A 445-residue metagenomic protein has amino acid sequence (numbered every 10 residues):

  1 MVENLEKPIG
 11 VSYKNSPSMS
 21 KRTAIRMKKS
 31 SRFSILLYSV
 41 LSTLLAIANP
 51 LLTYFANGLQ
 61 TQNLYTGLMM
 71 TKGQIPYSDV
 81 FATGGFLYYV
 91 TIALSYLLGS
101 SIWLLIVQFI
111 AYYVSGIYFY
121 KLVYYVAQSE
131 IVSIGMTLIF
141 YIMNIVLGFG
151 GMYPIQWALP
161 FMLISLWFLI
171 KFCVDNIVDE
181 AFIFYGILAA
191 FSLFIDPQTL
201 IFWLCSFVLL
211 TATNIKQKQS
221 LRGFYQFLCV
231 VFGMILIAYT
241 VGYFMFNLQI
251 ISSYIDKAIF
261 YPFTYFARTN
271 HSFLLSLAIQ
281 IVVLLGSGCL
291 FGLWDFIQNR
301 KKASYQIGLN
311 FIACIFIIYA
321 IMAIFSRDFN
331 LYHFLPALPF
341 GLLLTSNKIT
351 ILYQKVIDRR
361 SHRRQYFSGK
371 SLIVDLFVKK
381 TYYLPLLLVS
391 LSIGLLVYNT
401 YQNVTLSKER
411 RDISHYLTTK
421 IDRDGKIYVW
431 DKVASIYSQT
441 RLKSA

Functional and structural regions predicted by a protein language model:
L51-T66, Y77-L94, L98-I102, T405-R410: Extracytoplasmic catalytic/substrate-binding loops of multi-pass membrane glycan-assembly enzymes
I106-A127, I164: Transmembrane-helix motifs of polytopic, lipid-linked glycan transferases
F119-I142: Transmembrane-helix signature of polytopic, membrane-embedded enzymes that assemble or transfer cell-envelope glycans
A127, S165-F182, R300-K302, I349: Membrane-interface transmembrane helices that cradle and orient dolichyl/undecaprenyl
G148-A158: Short acidic/glycine- and proline-prone juxtamembrane loop motifs at membrane-interface regions of multi-pass membrane
E180-T199, W203-V208, I318-A323: Membrane-interface alpha helices of multi-pass inner-membrane proteins
S326-I373: Hydrophobic/aromatic-rich transmembrane helices and adjacent perimembrane loops
Q402-A445: Short periplasmic/luminal acceptor-recognition loop of GT-C membrane glycosyltransferases, typified by
